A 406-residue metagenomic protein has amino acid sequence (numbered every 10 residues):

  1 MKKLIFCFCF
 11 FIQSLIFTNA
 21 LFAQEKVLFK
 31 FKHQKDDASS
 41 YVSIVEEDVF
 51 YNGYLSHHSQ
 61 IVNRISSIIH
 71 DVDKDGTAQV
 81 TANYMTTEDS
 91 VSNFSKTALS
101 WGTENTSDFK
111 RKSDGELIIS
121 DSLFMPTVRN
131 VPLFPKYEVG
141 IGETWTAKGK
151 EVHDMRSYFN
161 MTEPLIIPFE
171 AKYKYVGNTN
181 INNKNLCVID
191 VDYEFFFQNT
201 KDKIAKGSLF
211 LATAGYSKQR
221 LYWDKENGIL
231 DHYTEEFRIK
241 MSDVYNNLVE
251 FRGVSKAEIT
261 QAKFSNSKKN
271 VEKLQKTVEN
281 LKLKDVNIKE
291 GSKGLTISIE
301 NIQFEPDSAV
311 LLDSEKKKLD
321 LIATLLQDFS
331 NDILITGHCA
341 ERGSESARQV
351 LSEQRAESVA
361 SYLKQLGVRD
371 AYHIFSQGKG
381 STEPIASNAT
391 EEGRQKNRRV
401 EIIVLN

Functional and structural regions predicted by a protein language model:
M1-L4: Positively charged n-region of N-terminal signal peptides that target proteins for export
C7-T18: Bacterial N-terminal signal peptides
N19-A23: Signal peptide processing junction and immediate N-terminal pro/mature segment of secreted/exported proteins
Q24-L283, K289: Signature of exported/secreted
E46, K150-V152, D192-F196, R238 (+4 more regions): Solvent-exposed coil/turn segments that connect beta secondary-structure elements in extracytoplasmic/periplasmic
D48-N52, E305-D307, I385: Short, solvent-exposed loop/turn elements at domain surfaces
Q275-I297, Q303-G337, E357-V368, I402-N406: Periplasmic peptidoglycan-binding/anchoring modules of Gram-negative envelope and division proteins
A309-S314, T336-N406: Periplasmic OmpA-like peptidoglycan-binding domain that tethers envelope proteins to the cell wall
